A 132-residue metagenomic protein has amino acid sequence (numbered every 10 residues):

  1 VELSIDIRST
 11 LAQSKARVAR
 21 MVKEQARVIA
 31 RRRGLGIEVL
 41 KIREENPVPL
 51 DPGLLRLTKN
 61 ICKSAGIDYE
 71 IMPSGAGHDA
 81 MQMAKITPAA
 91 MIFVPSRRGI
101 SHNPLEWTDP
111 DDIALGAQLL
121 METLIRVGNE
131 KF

Functional and structural regions predicted by a protein language model:
V1-R17, R27, I42-R43: Midchain, well-structured core segments that form catalytic/ion-binding scaffolds
V1-R8, I37-L40, R97-P104: A short small-residue
Q13-S14, A19-Q25, V94-F132: His/Asp/Glu-rich mid-to-C-terminal helical/loop segments that flank catalytic regions of hydrolases
M21-R33, L57-A65, Q82, L119-V127: Generic non-transmembrane alpha-helical segments
E24-A30, K41-P52, D79-I86, P110-Q118 (+1 more regions): Noncatalytic linker/hinge segments flanking ATPase motor cores
G36, L40, E44-P95: Active-site-adjacent substrate-binding region of metalloamidase/peptidase-like peptide-processing proteins
